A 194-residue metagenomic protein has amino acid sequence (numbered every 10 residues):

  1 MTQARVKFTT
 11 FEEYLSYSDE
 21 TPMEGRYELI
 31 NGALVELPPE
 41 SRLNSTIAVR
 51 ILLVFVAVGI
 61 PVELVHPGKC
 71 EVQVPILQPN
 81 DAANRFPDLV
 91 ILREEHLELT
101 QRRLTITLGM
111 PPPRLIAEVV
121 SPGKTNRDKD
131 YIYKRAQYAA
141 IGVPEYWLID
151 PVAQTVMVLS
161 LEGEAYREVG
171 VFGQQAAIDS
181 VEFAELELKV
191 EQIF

Functional and structural regions predicted by a protein language model:
M1-F194: Gly/Pro/Ser/Thr-rich low-complexity, intrinsically disordered segments predominantly at protein N-termini
